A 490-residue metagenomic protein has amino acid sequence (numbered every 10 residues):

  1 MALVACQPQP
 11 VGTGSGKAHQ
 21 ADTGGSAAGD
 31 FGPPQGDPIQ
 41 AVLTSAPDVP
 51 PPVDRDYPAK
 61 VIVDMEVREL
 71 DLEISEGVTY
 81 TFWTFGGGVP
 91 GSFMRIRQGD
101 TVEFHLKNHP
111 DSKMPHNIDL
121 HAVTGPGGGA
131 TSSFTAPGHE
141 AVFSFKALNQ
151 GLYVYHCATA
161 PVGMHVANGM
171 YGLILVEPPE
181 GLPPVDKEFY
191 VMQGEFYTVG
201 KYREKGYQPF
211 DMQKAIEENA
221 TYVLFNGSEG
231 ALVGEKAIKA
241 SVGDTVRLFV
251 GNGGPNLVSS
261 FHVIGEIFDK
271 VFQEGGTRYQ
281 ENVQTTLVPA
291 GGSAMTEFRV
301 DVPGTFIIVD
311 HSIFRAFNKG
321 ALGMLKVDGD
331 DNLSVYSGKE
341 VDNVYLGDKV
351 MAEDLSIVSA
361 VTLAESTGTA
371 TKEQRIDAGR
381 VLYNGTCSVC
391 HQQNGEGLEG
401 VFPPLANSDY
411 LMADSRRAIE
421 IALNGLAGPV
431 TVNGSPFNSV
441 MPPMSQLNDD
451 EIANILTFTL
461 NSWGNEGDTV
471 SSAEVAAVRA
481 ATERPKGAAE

Functional and structural regions predicted by a protein language model:
C6-V381, E399: Copper-binding active sites and cupredoxin-like electron-transfer domains, recognizing His/Cys-rich ligand loops
K107-D111, V162, L175-P179, N384 (+5 more regions): Sec-exported extracytoplasmic/periplasmic mature domains
F134, L287, M324, N394 (+2 more regions): Conserved beta-strand positions that form and line the central face of beta-propeller blades
A158-P161, F196, C390-L398, L423 (+2 more regions): Detector for the c-type heme attachment site
G291, D310, L405, A422 (+1 more regions): Hydrophobic, well-ordered secondary-structure elements that form the walls of internal hydrophobic environments
S359-Q374, R380, V432-E490: Flexible coil segments in periplasmic/lumen-exposed cytochrome c-class electron-transfer proteins
K372-L398, N407, L411-N424: Sequence/structural segment immediately N-terminal to covalent heme-attachment motifs in c-type and related
